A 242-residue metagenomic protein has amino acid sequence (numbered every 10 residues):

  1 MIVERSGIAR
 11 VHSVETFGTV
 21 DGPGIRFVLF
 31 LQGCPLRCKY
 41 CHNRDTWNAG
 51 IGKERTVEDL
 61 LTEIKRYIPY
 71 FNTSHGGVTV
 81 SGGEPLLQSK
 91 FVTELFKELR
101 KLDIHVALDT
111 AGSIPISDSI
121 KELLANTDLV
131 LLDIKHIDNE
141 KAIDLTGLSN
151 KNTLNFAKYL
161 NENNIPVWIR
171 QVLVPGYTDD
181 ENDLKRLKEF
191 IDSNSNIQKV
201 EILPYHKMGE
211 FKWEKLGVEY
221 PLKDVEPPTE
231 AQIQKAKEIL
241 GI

Functional and structural regions predicted by a protein language model:
M1-G18, P175-I242: Auxiliary Fe-S-binding modules of radical SAM enzymes
V3-E4, V20-G22, N72, L123: Solvent-exposed alpha-helices and their adjacent loops that cap or buttress functional pockets in soluble metabolic
S6, S13-E15, T19-R55: Canonical Radical SAM [4Fe-4S] cluster-binding loop centered on the CxxxCxxC motif and its immediate flanking residues
R44-S74, V78: Conserved alpha-helical substructure of the radical SAM core
D45-A49, I143-S149, G217-V225: Short glycine-enriched, charge-decorated loop/helix-capping segments at active-site entrances that position
E54, G147-N150, P227-E230: Short, conserved loop/turn and helix-capping segments at secondary-structure boundaries that abut family-defining
K65-P69, S74-G77, S81-G82, L86-M208 (+1 more regions): Conserved AdoMet/S-adenosylmethionine-binding subsite of the radical SAM
